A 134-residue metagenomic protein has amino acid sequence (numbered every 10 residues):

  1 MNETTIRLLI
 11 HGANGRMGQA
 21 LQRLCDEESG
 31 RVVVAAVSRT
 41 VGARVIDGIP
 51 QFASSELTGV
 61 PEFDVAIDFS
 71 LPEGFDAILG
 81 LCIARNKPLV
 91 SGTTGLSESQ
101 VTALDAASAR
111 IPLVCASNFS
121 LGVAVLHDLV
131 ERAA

Functional and structural regions predicted by a protein language model:
E3-L8: Extreme N-terminal starter segment of soluble prokaryotic enzymes
I10-R23: N-terminal Rossmann NAD(P)H-binding glycine-rich loop of SDR-like oxidoreductase domains
N14, V37-T40, G95: Residues in the short beta-alpha loop(s) of Rossmann-like NAD(P)-binding domains
L24-I46: NAD(P)-binding Rossmann-fold cofactor-contacting core
V33, Q51, L89-V90, L113-C115: Hydrophobic beta-strand scaffold residues
G48-E62: Short acidic low-complexity segments
A66-I67: N-terminal Rossmann-like NAD(P) cofactor-binding module of classical short-chain dehydrogenase/reductase
E73-G80, A84-R85, G92-A116, A124-A134: Rossmann-fold NAD(P)-binding glycine/threonine-rich loop
